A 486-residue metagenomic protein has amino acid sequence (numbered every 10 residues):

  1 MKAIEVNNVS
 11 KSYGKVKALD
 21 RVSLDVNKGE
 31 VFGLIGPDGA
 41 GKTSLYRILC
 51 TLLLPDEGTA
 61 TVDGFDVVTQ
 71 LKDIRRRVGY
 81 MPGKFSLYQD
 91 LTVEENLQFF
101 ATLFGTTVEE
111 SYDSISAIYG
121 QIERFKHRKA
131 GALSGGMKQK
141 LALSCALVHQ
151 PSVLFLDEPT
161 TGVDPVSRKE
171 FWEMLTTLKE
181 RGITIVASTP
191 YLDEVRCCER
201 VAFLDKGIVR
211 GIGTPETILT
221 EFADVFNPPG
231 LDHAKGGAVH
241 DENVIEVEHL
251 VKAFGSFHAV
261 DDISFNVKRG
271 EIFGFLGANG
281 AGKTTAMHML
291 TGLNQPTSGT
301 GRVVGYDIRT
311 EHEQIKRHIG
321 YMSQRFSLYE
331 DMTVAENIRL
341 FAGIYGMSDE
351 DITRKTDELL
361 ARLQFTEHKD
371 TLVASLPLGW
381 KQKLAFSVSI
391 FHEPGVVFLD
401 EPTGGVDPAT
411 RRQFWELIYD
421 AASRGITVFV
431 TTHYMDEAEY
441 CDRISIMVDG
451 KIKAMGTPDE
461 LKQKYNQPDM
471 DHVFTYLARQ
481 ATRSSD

Functional and structural regions predicted by a protein language model:
G58-D66, I74, G299-D307, Q314-I315: Conserved ABC transporter NBD signature motif
Q98, T102, T107-F125, R339 (+2 more regions): Conserved ABC ATPase "signature" region
K129-L133, D331, L372-G379: Conserved ABC ATPase signature
L154-D157, V397-E401: Catalytic Walker B motif of ABC-type/P-loop ATPase nucleotide-binding domains
I212-G213, M455-G456: ABC ATPase "signature
